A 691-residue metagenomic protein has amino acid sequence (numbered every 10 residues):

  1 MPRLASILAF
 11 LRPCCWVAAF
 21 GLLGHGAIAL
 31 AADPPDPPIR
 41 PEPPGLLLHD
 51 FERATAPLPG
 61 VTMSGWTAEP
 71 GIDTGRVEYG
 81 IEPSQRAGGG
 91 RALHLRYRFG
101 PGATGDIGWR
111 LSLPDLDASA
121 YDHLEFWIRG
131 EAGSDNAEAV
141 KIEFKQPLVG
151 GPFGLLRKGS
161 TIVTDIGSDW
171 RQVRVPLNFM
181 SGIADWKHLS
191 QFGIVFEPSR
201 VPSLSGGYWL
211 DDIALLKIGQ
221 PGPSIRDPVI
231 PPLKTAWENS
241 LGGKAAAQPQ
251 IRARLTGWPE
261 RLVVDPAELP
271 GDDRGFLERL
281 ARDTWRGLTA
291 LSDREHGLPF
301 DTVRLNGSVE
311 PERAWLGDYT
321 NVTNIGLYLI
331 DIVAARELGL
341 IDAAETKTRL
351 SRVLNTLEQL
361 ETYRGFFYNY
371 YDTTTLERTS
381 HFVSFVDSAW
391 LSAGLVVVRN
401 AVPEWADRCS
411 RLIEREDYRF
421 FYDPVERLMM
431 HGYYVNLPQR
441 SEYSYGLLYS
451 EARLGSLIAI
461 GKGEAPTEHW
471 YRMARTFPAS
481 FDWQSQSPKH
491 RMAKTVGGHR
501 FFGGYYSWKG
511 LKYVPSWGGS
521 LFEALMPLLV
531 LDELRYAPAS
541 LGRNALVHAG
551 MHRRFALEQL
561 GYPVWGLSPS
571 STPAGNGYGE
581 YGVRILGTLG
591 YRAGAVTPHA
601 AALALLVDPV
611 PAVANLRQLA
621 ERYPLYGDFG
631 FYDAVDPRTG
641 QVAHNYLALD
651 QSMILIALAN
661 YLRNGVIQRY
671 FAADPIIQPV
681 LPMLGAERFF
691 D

Functional and structural regions predicted by a protein language model:
M1-F10: N-terminal secretory signal peptides that target proteins for export/translocation
L11-G26: Bacterial N-terminal signal peptides
A32-D73, S224-N239: Extracellular carbohydrate-recognition regions
P43-L48, G90, Y121-E125, A139-K141 (+9 more regions): Extracellular structured ligand-interaction cores
E78-G105: Short carbohydrate-recognition loop motifs
Y97-H188, F196, R200-W209, A214-G219: Extracellular ligand-binding interfaces
L216-D227, V666: Short, charged low-complexity linker/loop segments at the C-terminal edge of domains
W237-D691: Ser/Thr/Asn(+Pro)-rich, low-complexity disordered segments
